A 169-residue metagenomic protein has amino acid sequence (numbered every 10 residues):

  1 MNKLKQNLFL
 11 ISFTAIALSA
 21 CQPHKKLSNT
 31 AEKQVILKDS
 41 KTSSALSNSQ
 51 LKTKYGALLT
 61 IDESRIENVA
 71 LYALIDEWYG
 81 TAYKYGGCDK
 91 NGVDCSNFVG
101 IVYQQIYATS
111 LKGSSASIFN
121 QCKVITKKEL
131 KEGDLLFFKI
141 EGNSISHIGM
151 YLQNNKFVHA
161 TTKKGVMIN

Functional and structural regions predicted by a protein language model:
M1-F9: Bacterial N-terminal signal peptides that target proteins for export
N2, Q22-S44, V124-I125, L152-N169: Aromatic- and glycine-rich peptidoglycan recognition patches
A17-A20: C-terminal motif of bacterial Sec signal peptides marking the signal peptidase cleavage site
D39-Y85: Post-signal-peptide N-terminal segment of Sec-exported extracytoplasmic proteins
T81-E132: Catalytic cysteine-centered active-site loop
G133-D134, N155: Structural motif
H147-Y151: Short beta-strand-centered aromatic/proline hotspots
